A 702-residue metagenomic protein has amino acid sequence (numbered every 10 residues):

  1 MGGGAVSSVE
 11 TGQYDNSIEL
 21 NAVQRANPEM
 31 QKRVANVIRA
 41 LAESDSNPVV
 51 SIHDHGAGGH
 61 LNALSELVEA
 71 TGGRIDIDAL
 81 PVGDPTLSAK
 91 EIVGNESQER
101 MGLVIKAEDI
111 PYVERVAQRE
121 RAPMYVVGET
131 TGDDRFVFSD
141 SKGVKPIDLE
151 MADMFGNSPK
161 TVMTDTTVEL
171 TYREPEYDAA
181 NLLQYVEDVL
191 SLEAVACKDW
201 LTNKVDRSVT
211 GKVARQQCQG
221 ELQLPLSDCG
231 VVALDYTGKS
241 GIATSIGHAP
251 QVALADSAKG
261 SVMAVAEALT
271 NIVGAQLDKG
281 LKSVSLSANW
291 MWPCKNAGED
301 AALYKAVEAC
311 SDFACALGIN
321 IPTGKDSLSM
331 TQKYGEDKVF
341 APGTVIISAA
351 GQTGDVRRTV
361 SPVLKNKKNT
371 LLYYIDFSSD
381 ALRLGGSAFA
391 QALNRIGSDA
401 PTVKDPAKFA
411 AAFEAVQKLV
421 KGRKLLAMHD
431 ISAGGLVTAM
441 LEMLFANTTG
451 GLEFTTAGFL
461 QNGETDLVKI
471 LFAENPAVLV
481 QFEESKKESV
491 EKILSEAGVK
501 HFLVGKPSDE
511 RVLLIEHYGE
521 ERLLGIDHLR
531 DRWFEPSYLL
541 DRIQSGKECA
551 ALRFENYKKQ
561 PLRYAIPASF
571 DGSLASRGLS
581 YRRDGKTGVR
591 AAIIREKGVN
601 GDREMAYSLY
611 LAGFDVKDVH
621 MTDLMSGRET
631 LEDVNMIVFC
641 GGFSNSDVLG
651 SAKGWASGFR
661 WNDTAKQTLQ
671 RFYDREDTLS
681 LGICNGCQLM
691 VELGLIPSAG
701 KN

Functional and structural regions predicted by a protein language model:
M1-N36, L41, D45, R74 (+8 more regions): Intein/HINT protein-splicing elements and their conserved insertion hotspots or analogous self-processing inserts
E10-N16, A255-Q332: A glycine-rich phosphate/pyrophosphate-binding beta-strand-loop-alpha-helix module
E69-R74, K239, M443-G450, R603-D618: Short helix-loop-beta junction
G102-K106, L479-E483: Short hydrophobic/aromatic beta-strand micro-patches that form the beta-sheet surface supporting nucleotide- or nucleic
L224, V252-E267, L611, F659 (+1 more regions): Glycine-rich anion/phosphate-binding loops
A233-S245, K279-V284, N635-V638: Short coil-to-beta-strand
H517-N702: N-terminal beta1-alpha1 cap of cysteine-dependent amidohydrolase-like domains
